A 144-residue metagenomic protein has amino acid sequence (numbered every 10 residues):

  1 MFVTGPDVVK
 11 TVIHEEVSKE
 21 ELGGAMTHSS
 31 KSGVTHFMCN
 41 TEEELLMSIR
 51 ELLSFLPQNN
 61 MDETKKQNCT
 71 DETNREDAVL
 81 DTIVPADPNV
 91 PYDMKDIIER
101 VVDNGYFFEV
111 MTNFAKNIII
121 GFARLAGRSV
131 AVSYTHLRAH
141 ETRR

Functional and structural regions predicted by a protein language model:
M1-M61: Conserved catalytic cores of soluble enzyme domains, especially glycine-rich substrate-binding beta-alpha loops
F2, F37-M38, V79, D93 (+3 more regions): Structured core elements
T4-P6, M26-G33, D71-L80, A131-Y134: Short acidic (Asp/Glu) and glycine-rich catalytic loops that position anionic groups and cofactors
E43-P91: Terminal amphipathic helices with adjacent charged low-complexity linkers/tails
L45, M94-I97, T142: Hydrophobic/aromatic residues in well-formed alpha-helices
L56-Q58, A126, H140: Short alpha-helix boundary/capping motifs
V84-R124: Accessory "access/gating" subregions that flank catalytic or transport cores
H136-R144: Single conserved hydrophobic/aromatic residue that forms the stacking wall/gate of nucleotide- or nucleobase-binding
